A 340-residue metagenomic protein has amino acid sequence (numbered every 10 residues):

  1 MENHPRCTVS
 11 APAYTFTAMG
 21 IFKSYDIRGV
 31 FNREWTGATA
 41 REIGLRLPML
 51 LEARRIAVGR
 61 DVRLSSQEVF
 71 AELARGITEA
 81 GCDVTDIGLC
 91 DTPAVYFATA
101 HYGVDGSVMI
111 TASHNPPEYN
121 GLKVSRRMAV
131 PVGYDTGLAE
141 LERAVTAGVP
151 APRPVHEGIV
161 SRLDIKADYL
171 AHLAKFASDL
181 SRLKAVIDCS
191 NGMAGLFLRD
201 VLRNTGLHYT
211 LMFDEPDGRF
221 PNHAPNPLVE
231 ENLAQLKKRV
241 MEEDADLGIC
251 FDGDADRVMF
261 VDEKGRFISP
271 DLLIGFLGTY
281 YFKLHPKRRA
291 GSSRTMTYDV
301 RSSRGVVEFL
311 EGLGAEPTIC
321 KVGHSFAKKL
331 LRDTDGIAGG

Functional and structural regions predicted by a protein language model:
N3-H4, Y14: Intrinsic-disorder-associated, low-complexity terminal segments enriched in Asp/Asn/His/Tyr and depleted of Lys/Arg
Y14-G81, V160-L183: An N-terminal, well-structured beta->alpha segment
K23, V58, V84-L89, M109-I110 (+8 more regions): General beta-strand structural signal in soluble alpha/beta enzymes
I56-N120, V201-V261, K328: N-terminal small/polar loop signature for handling phosphorylated ligands or for N-terminal nucleophile
A94, A139-A171, K175, K264-G340: Proline/glycine-rich low-complexity loops and linkers
N120-E243: Gly/Ser/Thr-enriched, mixed-charge loops and adjacent short helices that form phosphate/oxyanion-binding elements
V124-R127, M259-E263, E311: Short beta-strand-to-turn element immediately C-terminal to the catalytic PLP-Schiff-base lysine in fold type I
